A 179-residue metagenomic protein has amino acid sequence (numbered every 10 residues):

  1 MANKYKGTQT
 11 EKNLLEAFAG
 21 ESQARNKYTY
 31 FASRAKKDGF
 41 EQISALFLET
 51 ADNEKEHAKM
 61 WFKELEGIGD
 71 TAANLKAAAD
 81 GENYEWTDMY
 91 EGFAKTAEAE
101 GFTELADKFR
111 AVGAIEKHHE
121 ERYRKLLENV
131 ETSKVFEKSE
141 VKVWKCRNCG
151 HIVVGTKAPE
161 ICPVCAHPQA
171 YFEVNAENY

Functional and structural regions predicted by a protein language model:
M1-Y179: Non-heme di-metal
